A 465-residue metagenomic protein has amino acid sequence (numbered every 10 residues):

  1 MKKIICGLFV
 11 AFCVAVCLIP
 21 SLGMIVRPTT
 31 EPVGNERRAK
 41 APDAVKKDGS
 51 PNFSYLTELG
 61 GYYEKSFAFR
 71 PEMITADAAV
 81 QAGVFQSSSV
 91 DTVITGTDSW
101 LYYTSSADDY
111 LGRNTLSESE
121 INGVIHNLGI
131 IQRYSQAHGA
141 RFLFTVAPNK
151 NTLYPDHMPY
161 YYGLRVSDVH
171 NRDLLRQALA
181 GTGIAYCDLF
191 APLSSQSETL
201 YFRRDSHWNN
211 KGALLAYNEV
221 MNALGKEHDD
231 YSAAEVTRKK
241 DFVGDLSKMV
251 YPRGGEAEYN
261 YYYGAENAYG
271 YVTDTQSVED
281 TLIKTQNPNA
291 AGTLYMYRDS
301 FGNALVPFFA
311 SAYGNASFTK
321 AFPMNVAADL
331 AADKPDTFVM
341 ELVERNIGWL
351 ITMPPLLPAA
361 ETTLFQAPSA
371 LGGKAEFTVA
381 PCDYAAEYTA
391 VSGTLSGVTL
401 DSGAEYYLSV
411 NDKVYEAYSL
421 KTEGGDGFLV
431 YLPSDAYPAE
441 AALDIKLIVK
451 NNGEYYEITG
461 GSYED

Functional and structural regions predicted by a protein language model:
M1-D465: Extracellular glycan-modifying ectodomains
